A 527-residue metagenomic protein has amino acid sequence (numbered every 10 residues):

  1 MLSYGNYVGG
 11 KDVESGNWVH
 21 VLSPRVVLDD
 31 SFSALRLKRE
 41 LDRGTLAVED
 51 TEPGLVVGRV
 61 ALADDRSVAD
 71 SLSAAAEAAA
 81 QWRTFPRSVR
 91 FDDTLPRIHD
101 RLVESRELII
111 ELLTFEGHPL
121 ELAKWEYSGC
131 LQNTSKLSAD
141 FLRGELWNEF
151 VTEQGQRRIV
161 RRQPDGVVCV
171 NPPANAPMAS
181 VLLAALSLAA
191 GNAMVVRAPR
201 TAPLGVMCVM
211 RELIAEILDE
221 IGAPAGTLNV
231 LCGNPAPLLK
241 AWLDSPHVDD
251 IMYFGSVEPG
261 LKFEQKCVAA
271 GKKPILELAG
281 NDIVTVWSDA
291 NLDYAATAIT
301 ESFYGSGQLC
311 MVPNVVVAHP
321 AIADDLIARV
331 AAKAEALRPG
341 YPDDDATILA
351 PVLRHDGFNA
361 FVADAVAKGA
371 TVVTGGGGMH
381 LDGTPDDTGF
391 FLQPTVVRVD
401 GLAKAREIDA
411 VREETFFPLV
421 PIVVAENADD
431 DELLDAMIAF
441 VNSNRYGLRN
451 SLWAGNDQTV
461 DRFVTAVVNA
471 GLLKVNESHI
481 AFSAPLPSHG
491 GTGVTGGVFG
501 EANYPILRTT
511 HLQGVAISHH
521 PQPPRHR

Functional and structural regions predicted by a protein language model:
M1-R157, L186, A336: N-terminal Rossmann-like NAD(P)+-binding subdomain of aldehyde/semialdehyde dehydrogenases
D42-L46, R157-R158, L183-A184, K272 (+3 more regions): Short beta-strand/turn micro-motifs at beta-sheet edges
V48-R59, T84-L95, G222, V248 (+2 more regions): Conserved C-terminal structural/oligomerization subdomain of aldehyde/semialdehyde dehydrogenase
G54, G191, L228, I251 (+5 more regions): Residue-level signal for inorganic ion chemistry
A79-P86, H99-L113, G117, T134-E145 (+14 more regions): Structural signal for hydrophobic packing residues in well-ordered secondary-structure cores of soluble enzyme domains
E145-Y294: Rossmann-like NAD(P) dinucleotide-binding subdomain of oxidoreductase/dehydrogenase enzymes
A176-M178, A202-L204, P237-L239, G260 (+6 more regions): Flexible loop/turn segments at secondary-structure boundaries
L213-I221, E258-A405, D431-E432, V475 (+1 more regions): ALDH superfamily catalytic-core signature
